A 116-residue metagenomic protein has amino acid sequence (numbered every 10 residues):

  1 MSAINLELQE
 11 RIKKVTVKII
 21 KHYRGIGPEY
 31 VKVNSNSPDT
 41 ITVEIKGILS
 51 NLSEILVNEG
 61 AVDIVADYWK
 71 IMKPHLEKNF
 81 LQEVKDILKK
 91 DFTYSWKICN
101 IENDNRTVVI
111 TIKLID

Functional and structural regions predicted by a protein language model:
M1-D116: Interaction-mediating elements
